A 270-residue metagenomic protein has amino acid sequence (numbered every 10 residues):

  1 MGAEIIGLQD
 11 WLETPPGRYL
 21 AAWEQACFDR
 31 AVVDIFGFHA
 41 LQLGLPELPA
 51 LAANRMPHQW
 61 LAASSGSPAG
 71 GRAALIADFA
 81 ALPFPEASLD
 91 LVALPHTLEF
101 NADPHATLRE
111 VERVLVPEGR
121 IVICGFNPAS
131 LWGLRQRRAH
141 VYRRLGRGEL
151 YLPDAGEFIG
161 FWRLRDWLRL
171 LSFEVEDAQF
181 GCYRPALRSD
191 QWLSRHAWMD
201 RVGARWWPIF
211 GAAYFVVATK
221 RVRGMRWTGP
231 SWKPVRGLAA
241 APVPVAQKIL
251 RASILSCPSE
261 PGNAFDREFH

Functional and structural regions predicted by a protein language model:
M1-V33: Class I SAM-dependent methyltransferase Rossmann-like catalytic core, especially the SAM/SAH-binding loop
A26, R30-L82: Class I SAM-dependent methyltransferase SAM/SAH-binding core
A80-V92: A short acidic, Gly/Pro-enriched loop at the edge of an enzyme's catalytic core that lines a small-molecule cofactor
H105-R120: A short glycine-rich, Lys/Arg-flanked "PGG" loop and its adjoining helix->strand segment in the class I
R120-L150, A155: Conserved class I S-adenosyl-L-methionine
R138, D154-A178: Short alpha-helix
L171, W198-H270: C-terminal lobe and adjacent flexible extensions of AdoMet/dcAdoMet transferase-like proteins
E174-D200: Conserved catalytic loop of SAM-dependent methyltransferase domains
